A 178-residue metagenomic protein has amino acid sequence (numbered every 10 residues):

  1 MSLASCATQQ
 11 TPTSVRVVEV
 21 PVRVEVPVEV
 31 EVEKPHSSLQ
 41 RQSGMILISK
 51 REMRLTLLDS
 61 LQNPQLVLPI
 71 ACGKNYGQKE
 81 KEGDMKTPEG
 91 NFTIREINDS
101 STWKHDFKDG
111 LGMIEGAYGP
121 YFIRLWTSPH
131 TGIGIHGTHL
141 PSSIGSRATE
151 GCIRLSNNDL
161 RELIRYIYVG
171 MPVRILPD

Functional and structural regions predicted by a protein language model:
M1-A4: Sec-dependent bacterial lipoprotein signal peptides
C6-E25: Bacterial Sec signal peptide processing site at the extreme N-terminus
T13, V22, K34-H36, R41 (+2 more regions): Exported/periplasmic cell-wall-interacting domains
V26-E31: Long, hydrophobic N-terminal alpha-helical segment
K34-Y76: A structural motif detector for short, solvent-exposed N-terminal "entry" segments of globular domains
M45-S49, R54-T56, P69, T93-R95 (+4 more regions): Soluble periplasmic/extracytoplasmic beta-strand elements of cell-envelope proteins
L68-T93: Electropositive
